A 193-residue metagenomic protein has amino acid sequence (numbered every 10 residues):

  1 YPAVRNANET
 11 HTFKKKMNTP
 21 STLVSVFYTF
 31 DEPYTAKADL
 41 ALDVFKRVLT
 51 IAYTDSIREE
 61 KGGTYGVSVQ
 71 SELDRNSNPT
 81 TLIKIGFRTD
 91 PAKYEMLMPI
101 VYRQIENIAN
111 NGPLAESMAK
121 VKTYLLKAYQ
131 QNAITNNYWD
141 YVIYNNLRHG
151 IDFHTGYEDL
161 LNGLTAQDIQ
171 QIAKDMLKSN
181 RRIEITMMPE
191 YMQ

Functional and structural regions predicted by a protein language model:
Y1-A52: His/Glu-based metal-binding/catalytic segments typifying zinc-dependent metallopeptidases
N8-F13, S68-E72, I169-Q170: Glycine-rich, charged/polar anion/phosphate-binding loops that engage phosphate groups from diverse ligands
S21-T35, R58-G163, R182-P189: M16 family metallopeptidases and their MPP-like homologs
D55: Long, His/Glu/Asp-enriched segments that create or flank divalent metal/ion-associated functional microenvironments
Q170-M188: Bilobed periplasmic-binding protein-like "clamshell/Venus-flytrap" ligand-binding domains
M192-Q193: Immediate N-terminus of the mature polypeptide
